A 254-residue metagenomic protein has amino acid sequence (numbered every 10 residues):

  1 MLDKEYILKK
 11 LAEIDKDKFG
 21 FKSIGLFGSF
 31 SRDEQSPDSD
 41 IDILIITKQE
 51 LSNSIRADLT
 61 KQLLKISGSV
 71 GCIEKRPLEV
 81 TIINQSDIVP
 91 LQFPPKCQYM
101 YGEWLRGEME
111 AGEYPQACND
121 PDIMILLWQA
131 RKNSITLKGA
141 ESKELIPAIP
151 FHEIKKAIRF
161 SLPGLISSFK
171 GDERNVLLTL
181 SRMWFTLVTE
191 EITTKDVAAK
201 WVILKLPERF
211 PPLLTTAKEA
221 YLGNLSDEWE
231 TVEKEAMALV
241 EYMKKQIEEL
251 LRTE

Functional and structural regions predicted by a protein language model:
M1-L26, S54-T60, E254: Helical scaffold of the NTase/Pol beta-like nucleotidyltransferase catalytic core
L11-K18, Q62-G71, M243, I247: Hydrophobic, Leu/Ile/Phe/Ala-enriched alpha-helical segments that form helix-helix packing faces
G25-K65, R76-N84: Catalytic metal-binding acidic patch
S31, D87-I88, R182-F185: Short, solvent-exposed loop/turn segments at secondary-structure junctions
I46-Q49, I166-K170, W229: Short, charged/polar micro-motifs that form catalytic or ligand-binding hotspots
K61-K170, L177, R252: Conserved NTP/Mg2+-binding pocket subregion across the NTase superfamily
R159-A217: Extended, basic/helix-rich recognition subdomains
E191-E254: Structured mid-to-C-terminal alpha-helical surface segments
